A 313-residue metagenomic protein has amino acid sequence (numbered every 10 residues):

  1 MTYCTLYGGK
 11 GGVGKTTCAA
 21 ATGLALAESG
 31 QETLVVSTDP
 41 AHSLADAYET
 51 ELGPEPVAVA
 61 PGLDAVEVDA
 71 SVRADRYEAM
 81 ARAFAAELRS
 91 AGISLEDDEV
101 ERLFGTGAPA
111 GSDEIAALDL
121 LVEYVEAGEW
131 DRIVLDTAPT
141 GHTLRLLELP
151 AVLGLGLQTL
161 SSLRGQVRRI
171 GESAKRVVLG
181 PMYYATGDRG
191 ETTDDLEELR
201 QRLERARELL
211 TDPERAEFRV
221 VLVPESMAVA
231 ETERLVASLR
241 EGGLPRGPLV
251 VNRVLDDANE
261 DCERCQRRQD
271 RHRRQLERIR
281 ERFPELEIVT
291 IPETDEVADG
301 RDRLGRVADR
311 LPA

Functional and structural regions predicted by a protein language model:
M1-Y3, S29-G30, F84, A313: Terminal disorder- and signal-encoded targeting elements
T5-V35, A237: Walker A/P-loop phosphate-binding motif and the immediately C-terminal alpha-helix
Y7, D39, L121, D136 (+2 more regions): Residue-level signature of catalytic and energy-coupling elements of molecular machines, predominantly ATP/GTP-dependent
A21-D98: N-terminal phosphate/diphosphate-binding loop that engages ATP/GTP or pyrophosphate donors across diverse enzyme folds
E32-S37, I133-L135, L249: Short beta-strand "acidic-cap" motif of Rossmann-like dinucleotide-binding folds
T50-G53, L149-L153, L235: Short secondary-structure boundary/capping segments
L88-V220: Phosphate/Mg2+-binding loops and adjacent switch elements in nucleotide/diphosphate-handling enzyme cores
L203-A313: C-terminal lobe/tail of nucleotide-utilizing enzymes
